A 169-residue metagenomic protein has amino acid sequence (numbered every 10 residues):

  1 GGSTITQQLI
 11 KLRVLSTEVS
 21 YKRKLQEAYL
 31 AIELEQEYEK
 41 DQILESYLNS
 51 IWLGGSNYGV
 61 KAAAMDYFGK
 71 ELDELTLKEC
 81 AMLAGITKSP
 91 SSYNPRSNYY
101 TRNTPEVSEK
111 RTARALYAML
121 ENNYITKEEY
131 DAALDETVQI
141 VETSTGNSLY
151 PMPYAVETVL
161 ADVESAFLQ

Functional and structural regions predicted by a protein language model:
G2-Q169: Non-catalytic, structured segments within soluble enzyme domains
